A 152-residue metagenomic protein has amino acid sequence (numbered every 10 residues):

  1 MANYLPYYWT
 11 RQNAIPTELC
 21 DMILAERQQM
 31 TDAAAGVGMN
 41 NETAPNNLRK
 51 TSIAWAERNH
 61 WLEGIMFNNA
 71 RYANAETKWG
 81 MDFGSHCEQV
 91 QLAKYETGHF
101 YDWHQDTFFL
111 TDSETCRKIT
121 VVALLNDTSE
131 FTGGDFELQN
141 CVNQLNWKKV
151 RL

Functional and structural regions predicted by a protein language model:
M1-L152: Fe(II)/2-oxoglutarate oxygenase catalytic core
